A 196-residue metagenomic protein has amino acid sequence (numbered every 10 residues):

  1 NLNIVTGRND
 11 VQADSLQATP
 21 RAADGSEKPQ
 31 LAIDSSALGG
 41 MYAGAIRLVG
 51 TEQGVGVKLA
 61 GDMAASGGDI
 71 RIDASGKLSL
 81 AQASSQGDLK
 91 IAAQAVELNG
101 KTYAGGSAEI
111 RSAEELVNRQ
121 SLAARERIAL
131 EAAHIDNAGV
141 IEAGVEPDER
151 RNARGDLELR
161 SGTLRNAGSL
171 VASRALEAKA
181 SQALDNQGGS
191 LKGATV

Functional and structural regions predicted by a protein language model:
N1-V196: Extracellular and secretory-pathway beta-repeat/beta-biased strand scaffolds
